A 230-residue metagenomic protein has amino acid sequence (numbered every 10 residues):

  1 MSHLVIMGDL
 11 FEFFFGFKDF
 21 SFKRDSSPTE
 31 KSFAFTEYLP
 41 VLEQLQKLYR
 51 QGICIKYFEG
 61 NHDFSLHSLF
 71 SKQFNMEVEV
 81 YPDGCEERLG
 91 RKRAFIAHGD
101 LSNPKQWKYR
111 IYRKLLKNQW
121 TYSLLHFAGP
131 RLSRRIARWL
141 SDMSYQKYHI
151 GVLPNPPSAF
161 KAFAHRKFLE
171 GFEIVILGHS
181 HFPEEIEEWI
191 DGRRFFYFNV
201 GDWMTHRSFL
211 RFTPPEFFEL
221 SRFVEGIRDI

Functional and structural regions predicted by a protein language model:
M1-L89: Core catalytic region of metal-dependent phosphoesterases/phosphodiesterases, especially metallo-beta-lactamase-like
F13, F64, N103, H206 (+1 more regions): Flexible, glycine-rich phosphate/dinucleotide-binding loops and adjacent beta-alpha linkers at cofactor/substrate
S21-L39, R131-G171: Active-site-proximal segments of metal-dependent phosphoesterases and phosphodiesterases across multiple
D63-N75, K108-T121, P183: A short, terminal or domain-edge coil/loop segment
E77-P82, F95, D100, P104-I111 (+1 more regions): Conserved beta-sheet core of the metallophosphoesterase superfamily
K92: Nucleotide donor/acceptor-binding cores
A97-A159: Active-site-proximal loop/helix segment associated with metal-binding centers of metalloenzymes
F223-D229: Conserved histidine-centered catalytic loops in small-molecule metabolism enzymes
